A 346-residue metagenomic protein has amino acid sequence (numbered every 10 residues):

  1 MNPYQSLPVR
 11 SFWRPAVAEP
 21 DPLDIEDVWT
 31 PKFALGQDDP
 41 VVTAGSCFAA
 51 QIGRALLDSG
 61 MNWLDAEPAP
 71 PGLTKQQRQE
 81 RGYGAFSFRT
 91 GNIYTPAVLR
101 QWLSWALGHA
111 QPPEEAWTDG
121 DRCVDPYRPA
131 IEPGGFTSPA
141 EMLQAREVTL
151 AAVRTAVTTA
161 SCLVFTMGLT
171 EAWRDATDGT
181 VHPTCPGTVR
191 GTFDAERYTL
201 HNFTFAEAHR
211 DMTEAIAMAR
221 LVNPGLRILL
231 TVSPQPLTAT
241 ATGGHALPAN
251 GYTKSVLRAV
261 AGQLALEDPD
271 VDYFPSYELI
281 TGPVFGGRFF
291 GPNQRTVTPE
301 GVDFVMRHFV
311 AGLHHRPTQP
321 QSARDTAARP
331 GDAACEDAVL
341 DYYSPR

Functional and structural regions predicted by a protein language model:
M1-R346: Extracellular glycan-modifying ectodomains
